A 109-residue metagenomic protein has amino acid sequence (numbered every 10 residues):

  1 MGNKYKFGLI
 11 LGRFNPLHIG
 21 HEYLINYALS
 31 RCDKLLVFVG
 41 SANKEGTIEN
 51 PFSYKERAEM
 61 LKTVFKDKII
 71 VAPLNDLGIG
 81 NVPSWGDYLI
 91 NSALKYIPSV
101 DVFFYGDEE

Functional and structural regions predicted by a protein language model:
M1-E109: Nucleotidyltransferase catalytic core that binds NTPs
